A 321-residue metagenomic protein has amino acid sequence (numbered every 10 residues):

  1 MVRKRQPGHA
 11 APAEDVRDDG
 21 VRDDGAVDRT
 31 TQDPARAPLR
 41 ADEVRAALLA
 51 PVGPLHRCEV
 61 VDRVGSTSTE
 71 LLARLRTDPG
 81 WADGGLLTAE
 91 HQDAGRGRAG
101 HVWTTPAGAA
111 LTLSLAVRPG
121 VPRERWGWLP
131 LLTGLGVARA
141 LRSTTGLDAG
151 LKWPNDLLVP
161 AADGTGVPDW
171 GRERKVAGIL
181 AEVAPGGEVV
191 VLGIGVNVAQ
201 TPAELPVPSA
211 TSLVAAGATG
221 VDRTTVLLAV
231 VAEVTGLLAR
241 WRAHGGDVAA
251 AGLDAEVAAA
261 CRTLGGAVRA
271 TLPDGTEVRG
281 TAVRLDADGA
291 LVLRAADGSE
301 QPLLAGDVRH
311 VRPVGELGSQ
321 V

Functional and structural regions predicted by a protein language model:
M1-S143, D163-W170, G318-V321: N-terminal lobe of the biotin/lipoate ligase/transferase fold
V2-A10, D28-R36, R123, G127 (+2 more regions): Long, positively charged amphipathic alpha-helical accessory segments at protein N-termini or as interdomain linkers
P54, W81-D83, L151-W153, T276 (+1 more regions): Short, basic and Ser/Thr-rich N-terminal targeting/leader segments
V60, A149-K152: Short beta-strand
V64-S66, K152, A229: Residue-level recognition of hydrophobic positions within alpha-helical transmembrane segments
